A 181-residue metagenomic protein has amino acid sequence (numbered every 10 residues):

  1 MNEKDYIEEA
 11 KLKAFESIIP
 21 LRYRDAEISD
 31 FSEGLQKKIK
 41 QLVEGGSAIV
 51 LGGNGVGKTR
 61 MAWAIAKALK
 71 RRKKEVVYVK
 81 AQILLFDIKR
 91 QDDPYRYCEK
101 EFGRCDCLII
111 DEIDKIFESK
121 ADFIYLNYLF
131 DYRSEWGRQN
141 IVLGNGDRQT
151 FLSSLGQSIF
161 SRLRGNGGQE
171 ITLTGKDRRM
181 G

Functional and structural regions predicted by a protein language model:
M1-K37, Q169-G181: A short, basic N-terminal segment
Q36, G53, A66, K70-C105 (+1 more regions): Short glycine-rich substrate-engagement loop in P-loop NTPases that contacts/grips substrate
K38-V43: N-terminal flanking helix/linker immediately upstream of nucleotide/cofactor-binding cores
G45-W63: Walker A/P-loop nucleotide-binding motif
K74-E75, R104-C107, S134-V142: Loop/turn-to-beta-strand initiation segments
L84-I88, D92, I113-G181: Replace "adjacent to P-loop NTPase cores in ATP/GTP-dependent enzymes" with "adjacent to NTP-binding cores
